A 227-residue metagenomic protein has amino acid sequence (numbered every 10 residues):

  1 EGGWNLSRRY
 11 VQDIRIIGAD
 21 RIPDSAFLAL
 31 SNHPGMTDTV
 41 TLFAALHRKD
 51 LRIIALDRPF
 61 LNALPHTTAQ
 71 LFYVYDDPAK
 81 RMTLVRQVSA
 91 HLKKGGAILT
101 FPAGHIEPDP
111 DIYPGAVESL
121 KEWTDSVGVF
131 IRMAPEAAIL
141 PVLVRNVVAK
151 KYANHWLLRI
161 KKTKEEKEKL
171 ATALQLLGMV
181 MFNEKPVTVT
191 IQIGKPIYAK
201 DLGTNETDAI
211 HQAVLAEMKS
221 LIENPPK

Functional and structural regions predicted by a protein language model:
E1-F27, T37-T41, R48: Membrane-anchoring hydrophobic helices of lipid-metabolizing enzymes
A26-A79: Catalytic core of membrane glycerolipid acyltransferases/transacylases, capturing the structured, soluble-facing
H33-T37, H105-E107, V147: Gly/Ser/Thr-rich loops at beta-strand to alpha-helix junctions that form or flank small-molecule/cofactor-binding
R52-A55, A97-F101, A138-L143: A structural signal for short, well-ordered beta-strand segments and their strand-loop junctions that often border
L84-K94: Short amphipathic alpha-helices and their capping/turn segments at secondary-structure boundaries
K94-P108: A structural motif
P108-G203: A cross-family acyltransferase "interaction/gating" segment
A199-K227: C-terminal/domain-terminus segments
